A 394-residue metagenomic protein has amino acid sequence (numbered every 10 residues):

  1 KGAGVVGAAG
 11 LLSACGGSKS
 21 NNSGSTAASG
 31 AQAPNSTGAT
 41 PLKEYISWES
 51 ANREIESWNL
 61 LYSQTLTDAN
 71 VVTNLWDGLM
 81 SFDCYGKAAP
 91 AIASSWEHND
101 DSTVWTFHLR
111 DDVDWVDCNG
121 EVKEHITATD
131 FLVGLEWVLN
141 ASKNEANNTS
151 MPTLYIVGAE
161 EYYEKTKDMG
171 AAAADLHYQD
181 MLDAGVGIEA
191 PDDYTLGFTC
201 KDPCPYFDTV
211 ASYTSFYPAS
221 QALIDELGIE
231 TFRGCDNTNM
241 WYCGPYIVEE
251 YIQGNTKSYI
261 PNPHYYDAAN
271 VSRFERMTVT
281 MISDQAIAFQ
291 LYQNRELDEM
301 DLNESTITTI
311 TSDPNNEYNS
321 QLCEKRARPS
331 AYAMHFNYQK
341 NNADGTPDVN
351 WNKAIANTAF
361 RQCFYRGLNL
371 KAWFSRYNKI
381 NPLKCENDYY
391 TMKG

Functional and structural regions predicted by a protein language model:
K1-A3: N-terminal export leaders
L11-A14: C-terminal motif of bacterial Sec signal peptides marking the signal peptidase cleavage site
G16-K19: Bacterial signal peptide processing site
T26-I46: N-terminal low-complexity, Pro/Thr/Ser-rich intrinsically disordered segments that act as propeptides or flexible
W48-D101, W241: N-terminal lobe/hinge region of extracytoplasmic solute-binding protein
C84, R110-N144, P245-Y377, G394: Extracytoplasmic/periplasmic ligand-capture domains
D168-G185, E189-T195, T199-S272, R276: Gly/Pro-rich hinge or "lid" segments in bacterial periplasmic/extracellular proteins
K384-G394: Structural transition elements
